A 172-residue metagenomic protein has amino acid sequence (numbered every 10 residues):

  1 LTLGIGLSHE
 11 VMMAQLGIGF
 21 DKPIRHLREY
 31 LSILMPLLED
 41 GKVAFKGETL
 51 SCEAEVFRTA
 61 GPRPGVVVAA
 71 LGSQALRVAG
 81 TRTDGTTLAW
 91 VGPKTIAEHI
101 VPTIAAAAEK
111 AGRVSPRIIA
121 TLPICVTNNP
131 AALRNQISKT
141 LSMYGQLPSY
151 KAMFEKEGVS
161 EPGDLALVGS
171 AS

Functional and structural regions predicted by a protein language model:
L1-S172: Active-site-adjacent structural elements that line small-molecule/cofactor binding pockets in enzymes
